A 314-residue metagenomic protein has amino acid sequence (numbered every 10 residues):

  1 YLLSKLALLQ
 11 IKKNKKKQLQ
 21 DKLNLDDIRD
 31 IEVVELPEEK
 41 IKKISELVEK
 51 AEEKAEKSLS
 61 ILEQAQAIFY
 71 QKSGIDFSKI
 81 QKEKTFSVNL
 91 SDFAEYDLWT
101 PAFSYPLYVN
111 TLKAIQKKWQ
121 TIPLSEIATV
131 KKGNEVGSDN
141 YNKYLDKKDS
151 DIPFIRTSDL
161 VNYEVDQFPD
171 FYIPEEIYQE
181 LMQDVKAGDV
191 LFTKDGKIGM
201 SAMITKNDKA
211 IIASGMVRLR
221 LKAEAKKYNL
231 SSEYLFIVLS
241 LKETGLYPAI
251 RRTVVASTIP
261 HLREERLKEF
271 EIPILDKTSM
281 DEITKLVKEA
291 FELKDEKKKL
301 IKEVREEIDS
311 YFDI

Functional and structural regions predicted by a protein language model:
Y1-L2, V190-S240: A short beta-sheet element
L2-K13, E32, F236, E243 (+1 more regions): Well-ordered mid-protein domain cores that form the structural environment of catalytic cofactors
L9-K13, V161-F171, V190-A213, Y247-R252: Short, ligand-facing micro-motifs at secondary-structure edges
K16-E39, A210-V217, V254-S279: A short glycine-rich beta-alpha junction/loop motif
P37-Y141, D276-I314: Non-catalytic DNA-recognition/assembly elements of restriction-modification systems
S125-K143, S158-A187: Sequence-specific dsDNA recognition surfaces
N142-I152, Q167-Y172, M182-V185, A202-R218: Short, surface-exposed loop/turn microsegments at beta-strand edges and helix-strand junctions
E233-I237, S257, D281: Feature representing long, continuous alpha-helical segments
